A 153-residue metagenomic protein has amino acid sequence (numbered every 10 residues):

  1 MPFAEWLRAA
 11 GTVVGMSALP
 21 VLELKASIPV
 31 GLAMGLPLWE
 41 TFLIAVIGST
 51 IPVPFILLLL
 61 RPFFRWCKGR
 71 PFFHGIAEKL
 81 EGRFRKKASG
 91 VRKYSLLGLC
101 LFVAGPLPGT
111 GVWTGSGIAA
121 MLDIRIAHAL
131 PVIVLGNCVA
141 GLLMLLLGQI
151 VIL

Functional and structural regions predicted by a protein language model:
M1-G15, M34-G105, I124-H128, V134 (+1 more regions): Membrane-interfacial helix-loop-helix
A18-V30, P54-F55, P106-G117: Transmembrane helix boundary and interhelical junction motifs in multipass membrane proteins
A26-I28, P52, G98, A140: Hydrophobic side chains within alpha-helical segments
T114, I118-V139: Interfacial loop-to-transmembrane junctions
V139-L145: Alpha-helical transmembrane segments of multi-pass membrane transporters and transport-associated inner-membrane enzymes
